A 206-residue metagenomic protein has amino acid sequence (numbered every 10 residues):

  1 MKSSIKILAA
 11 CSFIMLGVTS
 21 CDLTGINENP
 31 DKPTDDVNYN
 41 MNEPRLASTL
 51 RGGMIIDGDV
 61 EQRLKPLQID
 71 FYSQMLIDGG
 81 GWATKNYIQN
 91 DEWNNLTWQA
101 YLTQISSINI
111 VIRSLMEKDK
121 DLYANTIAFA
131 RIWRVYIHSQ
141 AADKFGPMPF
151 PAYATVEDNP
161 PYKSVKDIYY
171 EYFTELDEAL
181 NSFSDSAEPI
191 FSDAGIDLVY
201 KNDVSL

Functional and structural regions predicted by a protein language model:
M1-T19: Sec-dependent bacterial lipoprotein signal peptides
K2-I5, N42, Y123: Generic alpha-helix initiation/capping and coil-helix boundary signal
A9, F13, D70-Y72, H138-A141: Enrichment for repetitive, rod-forming helical segments
F13-M15, S20, E28, E61 (+1 more regions): Polar low-complexity intrinsically disordered regions enriched in Ser/Thr and small residues
T19-L23, D203-S205: Long, intrinsically disordered, low-complexity segments
C21-Q74, E117: Membrane-proximal, proline-rich intrinsically disordered regions
N40, L76-L206: Structured, solvent-exposed acidic/aromatic patches
